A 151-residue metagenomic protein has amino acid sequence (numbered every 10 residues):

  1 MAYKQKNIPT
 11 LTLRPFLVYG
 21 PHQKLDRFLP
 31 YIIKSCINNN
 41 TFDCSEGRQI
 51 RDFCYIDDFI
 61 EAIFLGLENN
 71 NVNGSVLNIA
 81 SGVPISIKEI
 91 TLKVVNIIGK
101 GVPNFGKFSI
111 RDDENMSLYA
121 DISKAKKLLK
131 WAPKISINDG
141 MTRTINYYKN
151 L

Functional and structural regions predicted by a protein language model:
M1, P30-Y31: Conserved catalytic helix of short-chain dehydrogenase/reductases
M1-L11, I37: Active-site Tyr-X1-5-Lys
Q5-P9, L25-D26, N70: Short coil/turn segments at alpha/beta junctions that flank glycine-rich nucleotide-binding fingerprints
L11-F28, I50: Flexible, glycine-rich beta-alpha linker
C36-L151: C-terminal substrate-binding subdomain of Rossmann-fold SDR/epimerase-dehydratase oxidoreductases
